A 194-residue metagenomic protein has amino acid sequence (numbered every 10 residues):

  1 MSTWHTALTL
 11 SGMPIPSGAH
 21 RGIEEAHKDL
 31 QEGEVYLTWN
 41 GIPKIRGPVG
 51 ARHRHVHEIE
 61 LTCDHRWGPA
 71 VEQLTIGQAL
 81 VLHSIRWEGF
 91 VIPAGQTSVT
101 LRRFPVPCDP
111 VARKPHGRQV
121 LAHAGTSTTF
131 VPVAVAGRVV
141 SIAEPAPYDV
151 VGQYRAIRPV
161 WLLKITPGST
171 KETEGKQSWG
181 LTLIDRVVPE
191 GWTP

Functional and structural regions predicted by a protein language model:
M1-P194: Extracellular/virion structural assembly segments
